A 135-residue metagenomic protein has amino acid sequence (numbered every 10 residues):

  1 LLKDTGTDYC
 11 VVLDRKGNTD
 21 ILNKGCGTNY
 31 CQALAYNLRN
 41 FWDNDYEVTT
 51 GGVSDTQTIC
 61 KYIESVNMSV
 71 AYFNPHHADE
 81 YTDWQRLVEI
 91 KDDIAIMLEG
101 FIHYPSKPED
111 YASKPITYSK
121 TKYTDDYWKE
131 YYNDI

Functional and structural regions predicted by a protein language model:
L1-A33, V48: Acidic/histidine-rich catalytic neighborhood of metal-dependent amide-processing enzymes
L1-L2, A35-R39, T56: Short amphipathic alpha-helical segments and helix-helix/interface helices
D8, L38-T50: Short charge-dense sequence patches
C10-L13, I59, I94: Generic structural hydrophobic/aromatic packing signal, biased to beta-strands
Y30-F41, R86-A95: Gly/Ser/Thr-rich active-site loops/lids in small-molecule metabolic enzymes that frequently grip phosphoryl groups
R39-D43, K61-E64, A95-S106: Generic secondary-structure signature for well-ordered alpha-helical cores
D45-I90: Zn-dependent metallopeptidase/amidohydrolase metal-coordination segment
N74-I135: His/Asp/Glu-rich mid-to-C-terminal helical/loop segments that flank catalytic regions of hydrolases
